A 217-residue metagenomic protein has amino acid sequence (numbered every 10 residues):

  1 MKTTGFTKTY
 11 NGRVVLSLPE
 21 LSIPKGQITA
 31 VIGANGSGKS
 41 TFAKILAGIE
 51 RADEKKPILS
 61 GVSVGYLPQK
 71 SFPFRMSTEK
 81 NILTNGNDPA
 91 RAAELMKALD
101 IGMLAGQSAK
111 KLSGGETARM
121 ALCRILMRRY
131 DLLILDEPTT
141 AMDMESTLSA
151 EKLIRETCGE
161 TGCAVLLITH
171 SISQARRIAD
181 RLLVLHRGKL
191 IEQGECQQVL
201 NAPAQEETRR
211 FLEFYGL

Functional and structural regions predicted by a protein language model:
P89-L104: Conserved ABC ATPase "signature" region
S108-L112, E116: Conserved ABC ATPase signature
L133-D136: Catalytic Walker B motif of ABC-type/P-loop ATPase nucleotide-binding domains
T169-H170: H-loop/switch region of ABC-family ATPase nucleotide-binding domains
A175-R177: A short, surface-exposed alpha-helical micro-motif characterized by mixed small hydrophobic and charged/polar residues
Q197-L217: C-terminal boundary and immediately downstream tail of ABC-type ATPase nucleotide-binding domains
